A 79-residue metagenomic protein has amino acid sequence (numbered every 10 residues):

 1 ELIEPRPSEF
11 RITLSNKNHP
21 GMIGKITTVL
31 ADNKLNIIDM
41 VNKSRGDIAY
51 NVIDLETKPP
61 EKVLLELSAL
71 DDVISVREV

Functional and structural regions predicted by a protein language model:
E1-V79: A conserved regulatory-domain signal marking ACT and ACT-like small-molecule sensing domains and adjacent regulatory
